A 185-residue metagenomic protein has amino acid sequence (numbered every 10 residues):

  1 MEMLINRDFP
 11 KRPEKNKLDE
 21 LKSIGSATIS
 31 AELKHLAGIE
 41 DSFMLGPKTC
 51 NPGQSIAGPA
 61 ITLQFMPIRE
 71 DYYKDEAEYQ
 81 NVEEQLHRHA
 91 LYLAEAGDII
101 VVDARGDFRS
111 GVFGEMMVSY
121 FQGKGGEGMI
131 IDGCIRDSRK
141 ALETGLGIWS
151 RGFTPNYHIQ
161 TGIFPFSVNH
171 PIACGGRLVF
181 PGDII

Functional and structural regions predicted by a protein language model:
M1-Y92, I99: Intrinsically disordered, low-complexity regions enriched in acidic/Ser/Thr/Pro/Gln residues
L33, F121, D183-I185: Buried hydrophobic positions in well-ordered alpha/beta secondary-structure cores of metabolic enzymes
L36, F65-P67, D103-G106, K124 (+4 more regions): Fold-independent oxyanion-binding glycine-rich loops and adjacent beta-strand/coil segments at enzyme active sites
D41-S42, P59-T62, D98-V101, G126-I130 (+3 more regions): Structural motif
P52-I56, L91-E95, Q122-G123, K140-L142 (+2 more regions): Solvent-exposed alpha-helices and their adjacent loops that cap or buttress functional pockets in soluble metabolic
A90-D132: Extracellular/luminal Protease-associated
Q122-N156, T161: Ligand/cofactor pocket segment of small-molecule handling proteins
F153-I185: Acidic, glycine-rich flexible loop/linker segments
